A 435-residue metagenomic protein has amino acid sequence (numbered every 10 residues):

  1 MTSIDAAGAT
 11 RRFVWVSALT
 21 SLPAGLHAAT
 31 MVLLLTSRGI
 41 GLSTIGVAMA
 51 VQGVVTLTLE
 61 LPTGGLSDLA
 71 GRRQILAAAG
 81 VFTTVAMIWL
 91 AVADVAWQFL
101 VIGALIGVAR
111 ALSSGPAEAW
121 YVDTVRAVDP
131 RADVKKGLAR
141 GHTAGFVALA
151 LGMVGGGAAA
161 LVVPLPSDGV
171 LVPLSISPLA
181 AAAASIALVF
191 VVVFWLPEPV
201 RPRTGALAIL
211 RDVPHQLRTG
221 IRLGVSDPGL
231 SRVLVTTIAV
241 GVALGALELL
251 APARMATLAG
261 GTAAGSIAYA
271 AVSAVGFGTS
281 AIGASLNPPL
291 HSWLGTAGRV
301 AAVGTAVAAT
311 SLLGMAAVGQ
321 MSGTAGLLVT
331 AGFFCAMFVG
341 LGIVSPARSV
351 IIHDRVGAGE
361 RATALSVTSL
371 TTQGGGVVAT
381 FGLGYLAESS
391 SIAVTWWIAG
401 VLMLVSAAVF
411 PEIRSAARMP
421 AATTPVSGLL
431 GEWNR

Functional and structural regions predicted by a protein language model:
M1-T10, W195-V235, V426-R435: Juxtamembrane intracellular "pre-TM" segments in multi-pass secondary transporters
D5, G46-A48, Q52, L57-G65 (+2 more regions): C-terminal transmembrane bundle of multi-pass solute transporters/carriers
R12-A29, M49-G65, I102-L161, T237-L250 (+2 more regions): Substrate-agnostic recognition of the 12-TM MFS/MFS-like secondary transporter fold
S37, L149-P178, A253, T257-G261 (+1 more regions): Transmembrane alpha-helix termini and helix-breaking/packing motifs in multi-pass membrane transporters
G39, G71, V92-W97, V318-M321: Helix-breaking motifs and short loop linkers at transmembrane-helix boundaries and internal kinks in secondary membrane
T56-V95: Conserved MFS/SLC helix-loop-helix module at the cytosolic interface between two early adjacent transmembrane helices
T124, V172, A181-I209, E412-T423: Helix-loop junctions on the cytosolic side of multi-pass membrane transporters, especially the intracellular loop
D168, R222-I282: A single, central transmembrane helix in multi-pass transporters
